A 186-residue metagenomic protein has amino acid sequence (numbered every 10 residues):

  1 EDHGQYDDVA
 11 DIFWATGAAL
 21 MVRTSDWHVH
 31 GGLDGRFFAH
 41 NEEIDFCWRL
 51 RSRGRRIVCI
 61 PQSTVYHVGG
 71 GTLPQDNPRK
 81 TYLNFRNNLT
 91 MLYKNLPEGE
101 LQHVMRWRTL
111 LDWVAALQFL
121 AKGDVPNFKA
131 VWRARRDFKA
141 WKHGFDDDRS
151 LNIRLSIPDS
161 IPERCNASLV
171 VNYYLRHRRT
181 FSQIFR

Functional and structural regions predicted by a protein language model:
E1, H30-E42, V58, P78-L89: Short charge-dense sequence patches
E1-F38, I44, R53: Acidic/His-rich active-site region of diverse nucleotide-sugar glycosyltransferases
D2-I12, M21, D146-R186: Glycine-rich phosphate/pyrophosphate-binding loop and adjacent beta-alpha nucleotide/cofactor-binding cores
A15-T16, L20, A39, N77 (+2 more regions): Aromatic-acidic/polar surface patches that form glycan- and anion
D45-R49, V65: Short active-site alpha-helical segment characteristic of glycosyltransferases and processive polysaccharide synthases
R56-R149, L155-R164: Active-site-adjacent helix/loop segment of glycosyltransferases that harbors family-specific signature motifs
